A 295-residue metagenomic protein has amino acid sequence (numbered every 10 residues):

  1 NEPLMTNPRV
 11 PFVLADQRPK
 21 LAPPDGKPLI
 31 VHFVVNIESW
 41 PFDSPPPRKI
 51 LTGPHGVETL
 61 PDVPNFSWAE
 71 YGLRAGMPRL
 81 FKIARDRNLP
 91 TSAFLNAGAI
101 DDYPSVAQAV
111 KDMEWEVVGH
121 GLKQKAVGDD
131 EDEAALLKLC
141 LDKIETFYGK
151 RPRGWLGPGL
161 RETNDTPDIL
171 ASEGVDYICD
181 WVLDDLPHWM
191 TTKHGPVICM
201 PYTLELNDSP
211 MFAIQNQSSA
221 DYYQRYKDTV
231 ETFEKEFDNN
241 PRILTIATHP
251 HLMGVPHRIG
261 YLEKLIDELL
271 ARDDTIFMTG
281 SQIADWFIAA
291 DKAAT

Functional and structural regions predicted by a protein language model:
E2-I198, Y223-I246, L252-T295: Catalytic alpha-helical scaffold of carbohydrate-active enzymes acting on polysaccharides/glycoconjugates
T192-P210: A structural motif
L204-R225: Binuclear metal-dependent hydrolase catalytic cores centered on His/Asp/Glu-rich metal-binding motifs
S209-F212, A247-H251: Active-site-proximal beta-alpha loop/turn segments in soluble metabolic enzymes
